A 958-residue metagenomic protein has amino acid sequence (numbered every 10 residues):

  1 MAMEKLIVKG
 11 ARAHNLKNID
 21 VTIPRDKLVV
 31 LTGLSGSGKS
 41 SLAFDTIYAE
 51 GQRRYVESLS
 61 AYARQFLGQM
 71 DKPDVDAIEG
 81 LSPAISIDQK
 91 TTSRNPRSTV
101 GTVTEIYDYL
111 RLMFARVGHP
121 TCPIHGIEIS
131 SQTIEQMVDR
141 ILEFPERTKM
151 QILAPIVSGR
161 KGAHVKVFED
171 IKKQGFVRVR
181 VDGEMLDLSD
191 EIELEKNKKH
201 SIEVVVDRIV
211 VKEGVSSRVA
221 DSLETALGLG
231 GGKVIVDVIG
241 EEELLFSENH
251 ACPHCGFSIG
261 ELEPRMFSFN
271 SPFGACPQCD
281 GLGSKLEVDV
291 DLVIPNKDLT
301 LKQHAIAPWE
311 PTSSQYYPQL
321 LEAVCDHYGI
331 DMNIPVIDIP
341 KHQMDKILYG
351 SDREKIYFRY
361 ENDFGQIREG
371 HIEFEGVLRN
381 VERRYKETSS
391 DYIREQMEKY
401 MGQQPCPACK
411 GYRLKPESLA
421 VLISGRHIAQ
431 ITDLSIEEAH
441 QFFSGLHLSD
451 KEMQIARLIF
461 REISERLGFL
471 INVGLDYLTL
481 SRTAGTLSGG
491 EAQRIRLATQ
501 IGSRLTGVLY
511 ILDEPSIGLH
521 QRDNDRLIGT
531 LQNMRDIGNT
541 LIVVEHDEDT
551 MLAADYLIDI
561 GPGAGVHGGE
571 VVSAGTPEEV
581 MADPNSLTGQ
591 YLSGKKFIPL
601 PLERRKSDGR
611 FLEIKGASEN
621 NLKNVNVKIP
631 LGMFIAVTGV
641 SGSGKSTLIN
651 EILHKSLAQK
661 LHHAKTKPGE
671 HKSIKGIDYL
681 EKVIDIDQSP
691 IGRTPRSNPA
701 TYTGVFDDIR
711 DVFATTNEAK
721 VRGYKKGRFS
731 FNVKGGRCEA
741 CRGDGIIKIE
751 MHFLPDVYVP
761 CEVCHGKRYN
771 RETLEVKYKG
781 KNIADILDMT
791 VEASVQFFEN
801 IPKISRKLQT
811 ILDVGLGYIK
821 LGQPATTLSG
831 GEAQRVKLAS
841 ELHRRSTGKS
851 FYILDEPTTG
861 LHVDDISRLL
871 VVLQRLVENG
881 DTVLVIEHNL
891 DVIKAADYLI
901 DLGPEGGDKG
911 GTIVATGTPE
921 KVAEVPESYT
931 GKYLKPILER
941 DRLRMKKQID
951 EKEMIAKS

Functional and structural regions predicted by a protein language model:
M1-S958: Conserved phosphate-binding elements of NTP-dependent enzyme cores
